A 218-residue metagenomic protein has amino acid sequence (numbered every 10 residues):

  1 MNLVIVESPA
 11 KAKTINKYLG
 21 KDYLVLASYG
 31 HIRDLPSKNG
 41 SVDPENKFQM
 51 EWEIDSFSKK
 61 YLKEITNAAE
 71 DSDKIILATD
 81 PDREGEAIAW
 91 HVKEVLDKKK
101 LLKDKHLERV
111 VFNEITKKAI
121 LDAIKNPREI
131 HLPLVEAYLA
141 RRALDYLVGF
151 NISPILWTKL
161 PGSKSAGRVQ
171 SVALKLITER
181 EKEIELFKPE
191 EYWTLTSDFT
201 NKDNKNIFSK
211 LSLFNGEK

Functional and structural regions predicted by a protein language model:
M1, A87, L107, A143 (+3 more regions): Broad gene-expression machinery/nucleic-acid interaction feature
M1-R142, L156, S212, E217: Intrinsically disordered, low-complexity regulatory segments
L24, R33-I54, R168-K218: Long, highly charged, low-complexity internal segments
E70, I115-F199: C-terminal or mid-to-C-terminal helical accessory/interaction module adjacent to the motor/catalytic core
